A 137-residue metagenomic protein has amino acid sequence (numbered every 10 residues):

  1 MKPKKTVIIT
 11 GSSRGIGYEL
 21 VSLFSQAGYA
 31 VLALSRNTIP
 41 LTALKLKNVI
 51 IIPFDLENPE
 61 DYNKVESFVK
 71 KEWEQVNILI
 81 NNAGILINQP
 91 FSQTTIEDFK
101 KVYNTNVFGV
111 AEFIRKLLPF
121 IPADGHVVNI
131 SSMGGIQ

Functional and structural regions predicted by a protein language model:
S13-R14: Conserved glycine-rich cofactor-binding loop
A27-T42: Conserved glycine-rich Rossmann-like NAD(P)H-binding loop of the short-chain dehydrogenase/reductase
L46-E60: Rossmann-fold cofactor-recognition segment
N82-I87: Conserved NAD(P)H cofactor-binding loop of Rossmann-fold oxidoreductase domains
P90-F91, D98-K100: Substrate-binding pocket helix/loop in short-chain dehydrogenase/reductase
I114-R115: A short, exposed helix-loop element centered on a Lys and neighboring polar residues
S132: Residue(s) in the substrate-gating loop at a strand-loop-helix junction that position the organic substrate next
